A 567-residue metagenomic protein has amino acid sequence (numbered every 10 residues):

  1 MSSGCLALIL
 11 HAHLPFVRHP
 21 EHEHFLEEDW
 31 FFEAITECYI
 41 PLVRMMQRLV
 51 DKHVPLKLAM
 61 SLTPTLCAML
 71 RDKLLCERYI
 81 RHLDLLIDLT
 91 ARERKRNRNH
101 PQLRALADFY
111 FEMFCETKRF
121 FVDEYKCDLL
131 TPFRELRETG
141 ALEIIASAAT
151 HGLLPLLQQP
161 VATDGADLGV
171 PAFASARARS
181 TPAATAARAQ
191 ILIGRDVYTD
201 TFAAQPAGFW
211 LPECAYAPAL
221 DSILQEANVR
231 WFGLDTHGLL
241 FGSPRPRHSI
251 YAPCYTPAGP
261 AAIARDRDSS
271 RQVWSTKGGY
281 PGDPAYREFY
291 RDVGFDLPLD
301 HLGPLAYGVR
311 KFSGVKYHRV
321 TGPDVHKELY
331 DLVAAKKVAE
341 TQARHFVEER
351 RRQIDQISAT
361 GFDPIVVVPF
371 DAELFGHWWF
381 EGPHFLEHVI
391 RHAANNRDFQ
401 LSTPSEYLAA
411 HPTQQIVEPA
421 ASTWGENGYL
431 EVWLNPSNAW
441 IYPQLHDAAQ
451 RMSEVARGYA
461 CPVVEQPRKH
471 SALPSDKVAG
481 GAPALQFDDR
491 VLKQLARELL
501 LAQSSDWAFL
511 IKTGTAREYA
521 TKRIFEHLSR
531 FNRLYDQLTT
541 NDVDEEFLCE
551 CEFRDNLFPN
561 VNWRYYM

Functional and structural regions predicted by a protein language model:
S2-K57, L62-A105, S243-C461, L485-M567: Active-site and substrate-binding clefts of carbohydrate-active enzymes
L8, L58-M60, I144-A146, A207 (+2 more regions): Hydrophobic faces of well-ordered beta-strands that scaffold small-molecule active sites in alpha/beta enzyme cores
F25-T36, A107-E124, T150-T163, F173-A186 (+4 more regions): The substrate-binding groove and active-site-proximal loops of carbohydrate-active enzymes, especially glycoside
L49-H53, D128-I145, S358-A359: Acidic (Asp/Glu)-rich catalytic clusters
S61-L66, A148-T150, G208-A217, P404-L408: Short, solvent-exposed turn/loop segments enriched in Gly/Ser/Thr/Pro and often Arg
A162-L211, E349-P369: CE4/NodB-like, metal-dependent polysaccharide N-deacetylase domain that modifies extracellular/periplasmic N-acetylated
S222-Q225: Hydrophobic, small-residue-rich alpha-helical packing segments that form membrane-like cores
A460-C461, S471-S475, A479-Q486: Short, low-complexity intrinsically disordered segments enriched in A/P/G/S/L with frequent Arg, especially at protein
